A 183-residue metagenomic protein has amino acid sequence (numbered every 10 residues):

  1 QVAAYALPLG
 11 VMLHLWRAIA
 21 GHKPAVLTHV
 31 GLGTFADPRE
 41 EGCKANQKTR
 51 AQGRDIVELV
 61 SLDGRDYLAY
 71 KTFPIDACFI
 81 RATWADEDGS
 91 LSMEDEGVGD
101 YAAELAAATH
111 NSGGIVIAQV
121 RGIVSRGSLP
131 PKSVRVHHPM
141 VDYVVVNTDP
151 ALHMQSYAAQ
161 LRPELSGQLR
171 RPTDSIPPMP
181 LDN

Functional and structural regions predicted by a protein language model:
Q1-N183: Conserved alpha/beta enzyme-core scaffold
